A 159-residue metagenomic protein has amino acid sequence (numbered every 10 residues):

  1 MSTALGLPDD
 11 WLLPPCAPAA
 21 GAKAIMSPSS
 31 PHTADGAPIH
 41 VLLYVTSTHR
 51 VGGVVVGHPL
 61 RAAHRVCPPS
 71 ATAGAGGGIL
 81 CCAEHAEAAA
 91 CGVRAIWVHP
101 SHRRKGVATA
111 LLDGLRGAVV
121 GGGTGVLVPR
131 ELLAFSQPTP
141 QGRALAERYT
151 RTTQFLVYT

Functional and structural regions predicted by a protein language model:
M1-P100, G117-V119, G123-T159: Non-catalytic substrate-recognition and accessory regions of acyl/acetyltransferase enzymes
R104-L112: Glycine-rich acyl-CoA binding loop
